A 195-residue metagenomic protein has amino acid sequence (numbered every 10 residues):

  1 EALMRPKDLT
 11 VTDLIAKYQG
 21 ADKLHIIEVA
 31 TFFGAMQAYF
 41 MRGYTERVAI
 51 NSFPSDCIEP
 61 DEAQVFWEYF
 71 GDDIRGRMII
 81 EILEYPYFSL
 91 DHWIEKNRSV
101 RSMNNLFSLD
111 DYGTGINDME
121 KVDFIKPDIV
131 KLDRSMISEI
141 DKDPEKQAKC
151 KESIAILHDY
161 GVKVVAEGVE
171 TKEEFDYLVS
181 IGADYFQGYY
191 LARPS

Functional and structural regions predicted by a protein language model:
E1-P6, P54-I58: Sensory/regulatory domains in signal-transduction proteins
M4-Y18: A short, polar/charged loop-to-alpha-helix boundary motif
R5-D8, E81-F88, L106, D110-S195: EAL-family c-di-GMP phosphodiesterase catalytic domain
A21, Y44-T45, G76-R77, M103 (+2 more regions): Structured helix-beta-strand junction loops
A21-H25, D143: Flexible, glycine- and charge-enriched loops at secondary-structure boundaries
H25-E95, N105, G168: Catalytic core of bacterial c-di-GMP phosphodiesterases, primarily the EAL and HD-GYP domains, capturing alpha-helical
A35, E62-Y69, H92-V100, D118-K121 (+2 more regions): A general structural detector for well-ordered alpha-helical segments in enzyme core domains, enriched
